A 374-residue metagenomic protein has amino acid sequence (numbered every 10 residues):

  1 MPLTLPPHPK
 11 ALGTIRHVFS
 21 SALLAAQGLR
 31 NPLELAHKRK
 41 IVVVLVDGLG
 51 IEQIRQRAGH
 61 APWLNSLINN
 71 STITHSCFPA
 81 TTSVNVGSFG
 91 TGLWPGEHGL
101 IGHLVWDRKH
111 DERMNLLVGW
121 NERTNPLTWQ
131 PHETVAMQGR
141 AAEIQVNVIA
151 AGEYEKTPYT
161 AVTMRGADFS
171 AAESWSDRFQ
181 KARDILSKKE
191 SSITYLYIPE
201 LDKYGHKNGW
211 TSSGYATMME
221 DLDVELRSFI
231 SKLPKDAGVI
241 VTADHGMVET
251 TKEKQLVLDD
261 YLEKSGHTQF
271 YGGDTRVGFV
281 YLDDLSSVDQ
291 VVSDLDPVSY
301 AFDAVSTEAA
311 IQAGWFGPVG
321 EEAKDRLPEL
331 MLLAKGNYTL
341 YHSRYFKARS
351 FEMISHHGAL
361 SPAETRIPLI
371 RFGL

Functional and structural regions predicted by a protein language model:
M1-L374: Feature captures the catalytic ectodomains and active-site-proximal regions of enzymes that hydrolyze or transfer
